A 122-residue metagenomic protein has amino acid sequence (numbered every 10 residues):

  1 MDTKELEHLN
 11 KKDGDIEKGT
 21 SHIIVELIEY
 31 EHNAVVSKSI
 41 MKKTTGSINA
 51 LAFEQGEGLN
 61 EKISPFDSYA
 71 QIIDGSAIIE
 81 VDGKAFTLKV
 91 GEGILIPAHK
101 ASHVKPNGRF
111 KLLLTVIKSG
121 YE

Functional and structural regions predicted by a protein language model:
M1-T45: A short, N-terminal "cap"/entry segment at the start of jelly-roll beta-barrel domains of the cupin/DSBH fold
N33-A34, T44-S64: Conserved short histidine dyad/triad with adjacent acidic residue
S47, S76-I78, A85, A101 (+1 more regions): Structural motif
L59-E61, I79-E80, I96, A101-N107: Short beta-strand His + acidic residue motifs that chelate non-heme Fe in jelly-roll/DSBH and cupin folds
F66-I78, D82: Glycine- and acidic-residue-biased ligand/ion/polar-headgroup-sensing regions
I73-D74, K89-V90, G108: A cytosolic small-molecule/anion-sensing beta-strand core signal
G83-A98: Short acidic-glycine-tyrosine-enriched beta hairpin
A98-E122: Ligand-binding loop in jelly-roll beta-barrel domains
